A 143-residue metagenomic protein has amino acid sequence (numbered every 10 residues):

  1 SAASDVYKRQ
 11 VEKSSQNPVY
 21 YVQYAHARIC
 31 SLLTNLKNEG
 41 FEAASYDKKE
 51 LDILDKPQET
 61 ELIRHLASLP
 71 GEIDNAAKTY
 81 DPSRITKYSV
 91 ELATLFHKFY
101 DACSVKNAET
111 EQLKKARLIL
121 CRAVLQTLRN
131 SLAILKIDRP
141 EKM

Functional and structural regions predicted by a protein language model:
S4-M143: Non-catalytic interaction-recognition regions
